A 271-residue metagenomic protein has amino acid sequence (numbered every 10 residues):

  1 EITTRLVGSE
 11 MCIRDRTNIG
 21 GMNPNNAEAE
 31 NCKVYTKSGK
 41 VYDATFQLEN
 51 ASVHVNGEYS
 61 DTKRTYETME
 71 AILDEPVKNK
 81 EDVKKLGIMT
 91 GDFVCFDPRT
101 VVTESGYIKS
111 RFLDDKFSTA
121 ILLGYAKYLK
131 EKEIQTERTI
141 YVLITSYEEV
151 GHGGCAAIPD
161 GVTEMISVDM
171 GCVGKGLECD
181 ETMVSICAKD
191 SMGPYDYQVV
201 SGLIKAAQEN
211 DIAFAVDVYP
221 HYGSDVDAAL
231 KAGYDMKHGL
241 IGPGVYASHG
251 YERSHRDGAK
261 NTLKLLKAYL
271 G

Functional and structural regions predicted by a protein language model:
E1-G8, C12-I13: Single conserved hydrophobic/aromatic residue that forms the stacking wall/gate of nucleotide- or nucleobase-binding
E1-I2, R111, S248: Generic anion/oxyanion-binding catalytic loop in active/binding sites
L6, K116, H221: Short glycine/serine/threonine-biased micro-segments
E10, R14-G21, H54: Charged, amphipathic alpha-helical segments
N23-D82, G87-C95, R99-K189, V226: Acidic/histidine-rich catalytic neighborhood of metal-dependent amide-processing enzymes
V184-G271: Active-site-adjacent substrate-binding region of metalloamidase/peptidase-like peptide-processing proteins
